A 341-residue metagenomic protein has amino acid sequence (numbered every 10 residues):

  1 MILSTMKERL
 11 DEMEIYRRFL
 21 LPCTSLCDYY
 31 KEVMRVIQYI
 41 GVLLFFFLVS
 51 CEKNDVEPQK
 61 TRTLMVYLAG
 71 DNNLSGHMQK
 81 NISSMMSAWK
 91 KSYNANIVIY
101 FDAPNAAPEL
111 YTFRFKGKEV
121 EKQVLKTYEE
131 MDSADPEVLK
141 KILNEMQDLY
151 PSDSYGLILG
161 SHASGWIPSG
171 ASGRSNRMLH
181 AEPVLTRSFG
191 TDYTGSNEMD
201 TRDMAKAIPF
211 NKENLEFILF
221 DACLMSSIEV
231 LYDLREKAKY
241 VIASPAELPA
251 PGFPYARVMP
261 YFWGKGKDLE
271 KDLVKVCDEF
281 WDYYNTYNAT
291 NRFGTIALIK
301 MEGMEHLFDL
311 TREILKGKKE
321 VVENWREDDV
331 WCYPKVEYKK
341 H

Functional and structural regions predicted by a protein language model:
R35-V42: Sec-dependent signal peptide recognition, specifically the positively charged N-region followed immediately by
L48-S50: C-terminal motif of bacterial Sec signal peptides marking the signal peptidase cleavage site
E52-D153: N-terminal extension/subdomain marker
T63-Y67, N96-F101, G156-L159, E216-F220 (+1 more regions): Structural recognition of the beta-strand scaffold that forms the well-ordered cores of secreted hydrolase catalytic
N73-M78, A106-E109, G165-S169, M225-V230 (+1 more regions): Extracytoplasmic/secreted cell-surface and envelope-processing proteins
Y100-T127, S154, I158-G195: Surface-exposed loop and adjacent secondary-structure segments within mature catalytic domains
G173-S175, E182-H341: Terminal, contiguous helix-loop blocks that mediate binding/assembly
